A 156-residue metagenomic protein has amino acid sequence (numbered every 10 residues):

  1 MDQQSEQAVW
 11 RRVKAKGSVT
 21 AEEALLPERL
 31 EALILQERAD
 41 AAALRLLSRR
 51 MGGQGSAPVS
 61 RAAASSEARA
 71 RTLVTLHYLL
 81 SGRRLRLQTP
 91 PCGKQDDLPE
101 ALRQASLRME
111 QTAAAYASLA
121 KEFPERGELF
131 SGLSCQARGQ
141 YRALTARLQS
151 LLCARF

Functional and structural regions predicted by a protein language model:
M1-F156: Non-heme di-metal
